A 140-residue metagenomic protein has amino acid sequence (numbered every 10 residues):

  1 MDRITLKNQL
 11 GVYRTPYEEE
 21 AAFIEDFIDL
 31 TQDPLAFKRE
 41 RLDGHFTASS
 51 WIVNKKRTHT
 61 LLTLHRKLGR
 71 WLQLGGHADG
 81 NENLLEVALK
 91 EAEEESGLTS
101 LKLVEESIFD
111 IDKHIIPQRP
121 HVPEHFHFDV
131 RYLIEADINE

Functional and structural regions predicted by a protein language model:
R3-R14: Generic N-terminal amphipathic, Lys/Arg-enriched alpha-helix
V12-S49: Acidic, metal-coordinating catalytic segment for phosphate/diphosphate chemistry, firing primarily on the Nudix
H45, H65, H77, H125-H127: Histidine-centered active-site/metal-ligand motif
A48, T58, F128-V130: Change "...and in nucleic-acid phosphodiester-cleaving endonucleases..." to "...and in nucleic-acid processing enzymes
T58-T99: Conserved Nudix-box catalytic region and its N-terminal flanking loop in Nudix hydrolases and closely related
H59, I138-E140: Short helix-loop capping/hinge motifs at secondary-structure junctions, enriched in acidic/polar residues
G97-I138: Active-site segment of metal-dependent pyrophosphate-handling enzymes, primarily the Nudix hydrolase catalytic core
